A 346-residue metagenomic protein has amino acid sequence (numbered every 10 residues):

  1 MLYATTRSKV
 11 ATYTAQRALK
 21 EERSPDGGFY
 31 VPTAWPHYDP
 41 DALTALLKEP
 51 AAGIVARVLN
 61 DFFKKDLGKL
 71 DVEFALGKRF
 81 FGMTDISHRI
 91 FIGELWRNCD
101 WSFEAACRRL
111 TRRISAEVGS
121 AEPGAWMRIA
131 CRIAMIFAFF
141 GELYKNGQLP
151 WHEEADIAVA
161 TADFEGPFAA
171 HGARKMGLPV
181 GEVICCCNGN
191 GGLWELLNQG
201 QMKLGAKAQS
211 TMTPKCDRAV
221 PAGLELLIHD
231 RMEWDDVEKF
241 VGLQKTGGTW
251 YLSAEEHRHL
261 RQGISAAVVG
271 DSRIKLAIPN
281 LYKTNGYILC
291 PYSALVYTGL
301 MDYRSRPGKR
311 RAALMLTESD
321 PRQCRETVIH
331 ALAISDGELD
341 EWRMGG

Functional and structural regions predicted by a protein language model:
M1-G346: PLP-dependent amino-acid enzyme catalytic core
